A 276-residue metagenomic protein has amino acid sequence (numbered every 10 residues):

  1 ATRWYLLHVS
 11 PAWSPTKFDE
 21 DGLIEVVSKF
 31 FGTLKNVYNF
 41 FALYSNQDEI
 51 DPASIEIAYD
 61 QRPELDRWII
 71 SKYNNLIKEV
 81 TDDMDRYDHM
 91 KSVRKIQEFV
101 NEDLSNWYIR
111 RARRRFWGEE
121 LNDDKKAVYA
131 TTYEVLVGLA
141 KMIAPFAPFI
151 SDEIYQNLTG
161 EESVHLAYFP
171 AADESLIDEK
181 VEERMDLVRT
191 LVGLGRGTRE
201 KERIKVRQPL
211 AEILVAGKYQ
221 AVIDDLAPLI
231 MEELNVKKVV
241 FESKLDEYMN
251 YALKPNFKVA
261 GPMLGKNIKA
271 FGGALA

Functional and structural regions predicted by a protein language model:
A1-T16: Alpha-helical recognition segments enriched in aromatics with Gly/Pro capping that present substrate-recognition
T16-F18, D224-D225: Short acidic, glycine/serine/threonine-rich loops at helix termini
L23-A276: Feature 926 captures the class I aminoacyl-tRNA synthetase adenylation module centered on the KMSKS loop
